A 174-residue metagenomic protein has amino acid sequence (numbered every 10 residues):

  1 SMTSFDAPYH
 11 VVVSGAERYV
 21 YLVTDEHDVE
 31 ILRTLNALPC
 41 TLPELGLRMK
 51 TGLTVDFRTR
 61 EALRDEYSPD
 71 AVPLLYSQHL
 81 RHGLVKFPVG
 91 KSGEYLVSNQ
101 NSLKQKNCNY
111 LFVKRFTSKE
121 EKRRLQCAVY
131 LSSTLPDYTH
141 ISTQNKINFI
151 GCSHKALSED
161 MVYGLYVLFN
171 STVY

Functional and structural regions predicted by a protein language model:
F5-I31: A conserved mid-domain beta-alpha-beta active-site/ligand-binding segment of alpha/beta enzyme cores
H27-Y174: Polybasic, glycine- and aromatic-enriched phosphate-binding surface used to engage nucleic acids
